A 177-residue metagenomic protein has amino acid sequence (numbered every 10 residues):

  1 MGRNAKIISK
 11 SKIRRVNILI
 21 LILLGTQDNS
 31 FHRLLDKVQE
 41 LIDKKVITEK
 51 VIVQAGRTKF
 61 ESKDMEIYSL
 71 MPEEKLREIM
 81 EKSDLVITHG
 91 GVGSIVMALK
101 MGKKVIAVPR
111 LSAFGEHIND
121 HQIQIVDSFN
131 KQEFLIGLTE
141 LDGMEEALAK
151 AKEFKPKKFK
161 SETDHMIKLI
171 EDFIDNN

Functional and structural regions predicted by a protein language model:
M1-I18: N-terminal amphipathic/basic-hydrophobic helices that include classical n-h-c signal peptides and signal-anchor
R3-I8, K150-N177: C-terminal amphipathic helix plus adjacent low-complexity, charged tail appended to glycosyltransferase catalytic
I13-K82: Donor-nucleotide binding loops and adjacent catalytic segments primarily of GT-B fold Leloir glycosyltransferases
I18, Y68-R77, L85, M101 (+3 more regions): Catalytic phosphate/metal-binding cores of nucleic-acid and nucleotide-processing enzymes, i.e., regions that mediate
N29, L70-E78, H89, E116-D120 (+4 more regions): Residues at secondary-structure transition points
I67-L70, L135-G143: Short acidic-hydrophobic, aromatic-tinged amphipathic segments that line or gate anion-handling sites
L76-E116: A donor-sugar binding/catalytic signature common to diverse glycosyltransferases and related nucleotide-sugar
K104-T139: Catalytic binding pocket for nucleotide-activated donors in carbohydrate/polymer assembly enzymes
